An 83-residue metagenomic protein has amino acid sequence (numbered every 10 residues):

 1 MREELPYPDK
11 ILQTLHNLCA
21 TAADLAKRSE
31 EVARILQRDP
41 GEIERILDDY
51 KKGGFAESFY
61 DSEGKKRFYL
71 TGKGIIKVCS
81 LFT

Functional and structural regions predicted by a protein language model:
M1-L15: Short alpha-helical segments that sit at the start of domains
Q13-A20, F82: Short, locally clustered residues in the helix-turn-helix/winged-helix DNA-binding domain
T21-R34: Short acidic, hydrophobic short linear motifs in intrinsically disordered regions
Q37-K52: Short amphipathic alpha-helical interaction segments
K51-S62: A short, conserved structural fragment
E63-L70: Minor-groove-contacting beta-hairpin "wing" of winged helix-turn-helix DNA-binding domains
G72-T83: Short, amphipathic alpha-helical interaction segments positioned at domain boundaries
